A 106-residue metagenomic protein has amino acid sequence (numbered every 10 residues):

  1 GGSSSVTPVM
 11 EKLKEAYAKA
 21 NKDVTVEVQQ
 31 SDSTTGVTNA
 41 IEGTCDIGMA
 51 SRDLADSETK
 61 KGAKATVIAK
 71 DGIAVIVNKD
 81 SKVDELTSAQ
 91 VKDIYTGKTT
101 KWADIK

Functional and structural regions predicted by a protein language model:
G1-K106: Flexible loop/hinge segments at secondary-structure junctions
